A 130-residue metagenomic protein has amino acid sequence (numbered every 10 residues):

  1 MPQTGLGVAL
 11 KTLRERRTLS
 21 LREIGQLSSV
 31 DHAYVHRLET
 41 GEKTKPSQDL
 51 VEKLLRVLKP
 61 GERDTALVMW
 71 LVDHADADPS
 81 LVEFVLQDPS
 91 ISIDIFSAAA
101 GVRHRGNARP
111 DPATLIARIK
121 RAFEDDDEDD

Functional and structural regions predicted by a protein language model:
M1-R16: A short, Lys/Arg-rich alpha-helix, primarily the initiator
L10, I24-G25, V35-L38: Conserved hydrophobic/aromatic packing and binding residues within compact polymer-binding modules
L10, L21, H32, V51: Helix-turn-helix DNA-binding elements, focusing on the entry/boundary residues of the two helices that contact DNA
R14, G25, L55: The alpha-helix within a helix-turn-helix
S29-K45, K53: Recognition helix of helix-turn-helix/homeodomain-like DNA-binding domains that insert into the DNA major groove
P46-L67: DNA major-groove recognition helix of helix-turn-helix/homeodomain DNA-binding modules
D73-D130: Interfacial/linker helices and their anchor residues that mediate assembly or domain coupling
